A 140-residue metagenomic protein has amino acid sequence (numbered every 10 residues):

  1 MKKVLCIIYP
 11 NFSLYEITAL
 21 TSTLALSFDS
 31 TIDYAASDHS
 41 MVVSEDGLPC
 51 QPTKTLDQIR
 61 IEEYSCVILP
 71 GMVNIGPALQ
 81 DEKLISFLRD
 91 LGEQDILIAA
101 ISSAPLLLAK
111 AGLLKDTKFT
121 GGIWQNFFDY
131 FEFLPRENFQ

Functional and structural regions predicted by a protein language model:
K2-I8, F12, T18, L26-D38 (+2 more regions): Active-site-adjacent pocket-lining segments in enzyme domains
S22: Active-site phosphate/pyrophosphate- and oxyanion-stabilizing loops and adjacent acidic/basic residues in soluble
D46-K54: Short gly/ser/thr-rich secondary-structure transition/capping motifs
